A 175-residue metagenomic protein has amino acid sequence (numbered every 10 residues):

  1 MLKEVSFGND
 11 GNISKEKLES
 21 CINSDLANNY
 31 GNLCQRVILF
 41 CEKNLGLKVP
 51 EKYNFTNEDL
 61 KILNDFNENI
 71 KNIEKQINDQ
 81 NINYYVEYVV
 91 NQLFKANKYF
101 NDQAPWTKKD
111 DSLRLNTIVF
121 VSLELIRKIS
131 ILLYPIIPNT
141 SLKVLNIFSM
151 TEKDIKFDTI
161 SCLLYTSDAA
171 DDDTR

Functional and structural regions predicted by a protein language model:
M1-F55, L60, M150-L163: Catalytic adenosine-cofactor/nucleotide-binding cores of aminoacyl-tRNA synthetases and other
N12, C34-I73, L93, N97-S112: Conserved, charged catalytic cores of large soluble enzymes
E16-F40, N116-Y134, N139-N146: Structured ligand/cofactor/substrate-binding pocket environments in proteins
L18, I22, N29, E58 (+5 more regions): Non-transmembrane, amphipathic alpha-helical segments
Q80, I136-I137, A170: Single, functionally critical "micro-switch" positions that shape active/binding sites and transmembrane helices
F100-D110, I136-L163: A glycine-biased, small/acidic residue-tolerant capping/turn segment at secondary-structure junctions
Y165-R175: Single conserved hydrophobic/aromatic residue that forms the stacking wall/gate of nucleotide- or nucleobase-binding
